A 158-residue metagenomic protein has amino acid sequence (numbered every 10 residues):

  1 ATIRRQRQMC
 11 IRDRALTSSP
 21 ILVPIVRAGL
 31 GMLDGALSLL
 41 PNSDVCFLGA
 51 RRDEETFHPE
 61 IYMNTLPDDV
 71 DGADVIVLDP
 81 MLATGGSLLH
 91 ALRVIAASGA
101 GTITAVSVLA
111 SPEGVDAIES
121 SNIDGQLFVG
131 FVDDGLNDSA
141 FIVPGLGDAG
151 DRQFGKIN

Functional and structural regions predicted by a protein language model:
A1-I11: Single conserved hydrophobic/aromatic residue that forms the stacking wall/gate of nucleotide- or nucleobase-binding
R12-P20, A28: Glycine/small-residue-rich loop that forms an oxyanion/phosphate-binding "nest" at active or ligand-binding sites
D13-L16, L66-D71, E119-S120, D134: Solvent-exposed alpha-helices and their adjacent loops that cap or buttress functional pockets in soluble metabolic
S18-I21, T102-T104: Short active-site oxyanion
P24, F47, V77, A105-S107 (+1 more regions): Structural beta-sheet core signal
V26, L30-V75, G86: Short, glycine/charge-rich flexible loops or terminal/linker lids adjacent to PRPP-binding catalytic cores
S38, R93-N158: PRPP-dependent phosphoribosyltransferase catalytic core
D68-V108: A contiguous pocket-lining binding segment that forms or flanks enzyme active sites
